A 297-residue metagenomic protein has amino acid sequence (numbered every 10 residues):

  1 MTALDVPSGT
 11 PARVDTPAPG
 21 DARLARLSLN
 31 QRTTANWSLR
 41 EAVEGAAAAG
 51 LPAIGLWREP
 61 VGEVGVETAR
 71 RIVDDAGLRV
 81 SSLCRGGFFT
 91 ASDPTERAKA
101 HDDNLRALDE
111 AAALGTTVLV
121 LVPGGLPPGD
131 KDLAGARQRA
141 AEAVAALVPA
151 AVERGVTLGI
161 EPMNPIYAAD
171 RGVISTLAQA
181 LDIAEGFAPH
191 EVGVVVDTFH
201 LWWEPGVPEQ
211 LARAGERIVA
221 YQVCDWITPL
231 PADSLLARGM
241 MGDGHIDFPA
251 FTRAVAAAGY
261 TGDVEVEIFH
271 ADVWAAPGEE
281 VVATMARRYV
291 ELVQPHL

Functional and structural regions predicted by a protein language model:
M1-G50, T116, I174-V196, L201-L297: Histidine-acidic metal/acid-base catalytic patches
P7, P11-R23, D75, P94-G193 (+4 more regions): Active-site acidic/histidine proton-transfer and metal-coordination neighborhood in alpha/beta enzyme cores
T33-A35, R58-P60, G86-F89, P123-P127 (+4 more regions): Active-site-proximal loop/turn and secondary-structure-junction residues that shape catalytic pockets, frequently
G45, A49-E63, C84-G87: N-terminal substrate-binding region of glycoside hydrolase catalytic domains
P52-A53, R79, T117, T157 (+1 more regions): Residue-level detector of anion-binding/catalytic polar loops
G55, S82-C84, V120, G159 (+2 more regions): Conserved beta-strand positions in the central sheet of alpha/beta enzyme cores
G62-I72: Active-site-adjacent beta->alpha loops and helix N-cap segments on the catalytic face of soluble alpha/beta enzymes
F89-A91, M240-M241: Short clusters of hydrophobic/aromatic residues that line enzyme substrate/ligand-binding pockets
